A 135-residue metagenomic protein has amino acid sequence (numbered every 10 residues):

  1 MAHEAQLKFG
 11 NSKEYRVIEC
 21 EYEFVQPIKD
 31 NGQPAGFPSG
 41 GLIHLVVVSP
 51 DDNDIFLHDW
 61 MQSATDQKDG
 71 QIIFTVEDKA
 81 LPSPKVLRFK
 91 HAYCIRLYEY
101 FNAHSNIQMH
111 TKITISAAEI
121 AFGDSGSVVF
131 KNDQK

Functional and structural regions predicted by a protein language model:
M1-K135: Glycine-rich, low-complexity intrinsically disordered segments
